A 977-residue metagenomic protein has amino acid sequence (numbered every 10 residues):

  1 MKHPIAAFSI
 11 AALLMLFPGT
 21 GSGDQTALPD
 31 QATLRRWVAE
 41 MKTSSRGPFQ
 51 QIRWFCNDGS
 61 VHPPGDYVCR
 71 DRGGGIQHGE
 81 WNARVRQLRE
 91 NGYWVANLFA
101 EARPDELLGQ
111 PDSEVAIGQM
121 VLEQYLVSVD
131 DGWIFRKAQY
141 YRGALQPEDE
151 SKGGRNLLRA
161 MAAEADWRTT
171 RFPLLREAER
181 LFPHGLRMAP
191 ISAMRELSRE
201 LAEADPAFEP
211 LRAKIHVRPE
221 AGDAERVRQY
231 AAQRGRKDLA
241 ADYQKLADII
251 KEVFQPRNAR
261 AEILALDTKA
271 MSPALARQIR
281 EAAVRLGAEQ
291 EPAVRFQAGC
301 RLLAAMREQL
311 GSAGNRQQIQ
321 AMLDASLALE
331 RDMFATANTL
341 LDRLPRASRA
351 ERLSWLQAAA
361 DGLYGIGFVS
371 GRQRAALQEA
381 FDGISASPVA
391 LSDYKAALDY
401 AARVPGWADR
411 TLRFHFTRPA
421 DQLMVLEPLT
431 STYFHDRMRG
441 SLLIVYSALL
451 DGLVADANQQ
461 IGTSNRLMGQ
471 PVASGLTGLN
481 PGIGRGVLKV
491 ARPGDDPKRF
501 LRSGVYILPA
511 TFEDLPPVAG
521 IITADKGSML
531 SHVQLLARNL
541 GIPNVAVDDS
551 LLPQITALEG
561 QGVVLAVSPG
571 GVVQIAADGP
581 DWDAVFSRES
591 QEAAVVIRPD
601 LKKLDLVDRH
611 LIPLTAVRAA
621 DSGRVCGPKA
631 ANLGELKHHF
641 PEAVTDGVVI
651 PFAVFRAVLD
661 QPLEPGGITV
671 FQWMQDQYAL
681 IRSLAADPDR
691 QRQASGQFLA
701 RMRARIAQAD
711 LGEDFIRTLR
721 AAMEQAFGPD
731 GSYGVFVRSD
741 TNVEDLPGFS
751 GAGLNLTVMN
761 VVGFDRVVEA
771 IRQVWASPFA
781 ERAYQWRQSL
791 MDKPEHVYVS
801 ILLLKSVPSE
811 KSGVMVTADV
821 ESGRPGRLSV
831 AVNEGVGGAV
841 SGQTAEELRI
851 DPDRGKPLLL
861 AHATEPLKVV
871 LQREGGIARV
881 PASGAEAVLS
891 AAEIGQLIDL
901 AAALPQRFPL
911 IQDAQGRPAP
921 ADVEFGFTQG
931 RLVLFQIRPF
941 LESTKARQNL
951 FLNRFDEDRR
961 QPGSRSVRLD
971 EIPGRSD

Functional and structural regions predicted by a protein language model:
M1-S9: Bacterial N-terminal signal peptides that target proteins for export
F8-L16: Bacterial N-terminal signal peptides
G19-G23: Sec/Tat signal peptide C-region and signal peptidase I cleavage site
D24-L108: Mature, structured domains enriched in cysteine- and short glycine motifs
A27-S45, I483-E513, R588-L611: Short, composition-biased local secondary-structure segments
Q110-E123, S128-T432, I483-G486, S550-L802 (+5 more regions): N-terminal beta-alpha lobe that positions the nucleotide/phosphoryl donor in ATP/NTP-coupled carboxylate activation
H435-T556, G560-A584, I612-H638, I716-Q961 (+1 more regions): Conserved mixed alpha/beta core segments that line enzyme active sites in large multi-domain catalysts
